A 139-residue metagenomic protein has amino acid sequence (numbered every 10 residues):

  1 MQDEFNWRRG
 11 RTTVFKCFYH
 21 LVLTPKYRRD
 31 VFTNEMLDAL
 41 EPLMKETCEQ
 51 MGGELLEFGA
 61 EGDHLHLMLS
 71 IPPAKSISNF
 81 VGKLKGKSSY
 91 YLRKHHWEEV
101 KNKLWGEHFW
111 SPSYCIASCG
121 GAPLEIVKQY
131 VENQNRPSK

Functional and structural regions predicted by a protein language model:
M1-K139: Basic nucleic-acid-binding interfaces
